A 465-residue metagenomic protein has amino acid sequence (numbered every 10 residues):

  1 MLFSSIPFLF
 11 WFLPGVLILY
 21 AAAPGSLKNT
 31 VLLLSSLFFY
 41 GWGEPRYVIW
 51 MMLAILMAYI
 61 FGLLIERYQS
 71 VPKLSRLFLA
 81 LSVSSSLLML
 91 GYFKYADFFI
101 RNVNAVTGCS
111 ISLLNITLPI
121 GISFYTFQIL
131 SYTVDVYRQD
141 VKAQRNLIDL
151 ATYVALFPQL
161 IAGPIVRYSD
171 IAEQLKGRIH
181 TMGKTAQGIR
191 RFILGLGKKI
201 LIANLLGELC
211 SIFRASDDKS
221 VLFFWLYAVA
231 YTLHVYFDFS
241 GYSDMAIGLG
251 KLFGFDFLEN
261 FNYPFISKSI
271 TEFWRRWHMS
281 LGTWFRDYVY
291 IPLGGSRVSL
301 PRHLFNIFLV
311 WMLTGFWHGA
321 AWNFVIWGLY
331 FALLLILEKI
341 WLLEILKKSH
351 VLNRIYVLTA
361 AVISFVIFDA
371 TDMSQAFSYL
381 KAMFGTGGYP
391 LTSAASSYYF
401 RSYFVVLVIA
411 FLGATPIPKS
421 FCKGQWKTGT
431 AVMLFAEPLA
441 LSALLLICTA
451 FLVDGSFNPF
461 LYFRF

Functional and structural regions predicted by a protein language model:
M1-R464: Membrane-embedded transmembrane alpha-helical bundles that form the catalytic cores of multi-pass lipid-modifying
